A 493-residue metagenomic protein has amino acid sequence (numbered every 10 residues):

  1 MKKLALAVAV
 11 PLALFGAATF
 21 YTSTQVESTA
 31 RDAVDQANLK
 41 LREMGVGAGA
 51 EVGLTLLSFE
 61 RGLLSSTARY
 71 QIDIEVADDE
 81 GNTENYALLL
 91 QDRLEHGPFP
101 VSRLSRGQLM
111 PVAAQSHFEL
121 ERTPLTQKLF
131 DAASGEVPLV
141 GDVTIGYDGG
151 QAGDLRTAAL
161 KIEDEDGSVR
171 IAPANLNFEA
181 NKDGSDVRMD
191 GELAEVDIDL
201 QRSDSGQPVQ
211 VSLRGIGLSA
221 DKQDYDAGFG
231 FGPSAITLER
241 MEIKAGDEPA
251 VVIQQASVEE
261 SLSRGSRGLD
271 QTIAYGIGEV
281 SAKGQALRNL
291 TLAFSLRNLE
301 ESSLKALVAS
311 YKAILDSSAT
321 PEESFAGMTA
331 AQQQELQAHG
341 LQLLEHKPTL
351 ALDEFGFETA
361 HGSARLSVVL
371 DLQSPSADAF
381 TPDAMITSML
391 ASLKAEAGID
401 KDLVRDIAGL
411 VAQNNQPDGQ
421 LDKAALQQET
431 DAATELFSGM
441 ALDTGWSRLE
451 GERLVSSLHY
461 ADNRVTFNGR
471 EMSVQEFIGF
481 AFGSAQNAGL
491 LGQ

Functional and structural regions predicted by a protein language model:
L4-L6, A13-Q493: Glycine-rich, small/hydroxylated-residue low-complexity segments
